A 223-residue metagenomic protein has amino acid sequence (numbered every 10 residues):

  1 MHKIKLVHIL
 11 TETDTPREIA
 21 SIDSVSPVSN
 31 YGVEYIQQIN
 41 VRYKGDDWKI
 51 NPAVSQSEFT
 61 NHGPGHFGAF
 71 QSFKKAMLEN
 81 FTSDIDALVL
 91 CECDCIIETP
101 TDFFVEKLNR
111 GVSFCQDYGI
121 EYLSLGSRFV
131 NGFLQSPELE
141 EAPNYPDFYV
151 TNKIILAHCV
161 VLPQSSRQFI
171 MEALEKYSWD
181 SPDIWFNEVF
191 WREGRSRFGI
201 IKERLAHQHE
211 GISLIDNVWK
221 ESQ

Functional and structural regions predicted by a protein language model:
M1-C91, C95-Q223: An acidic/histidine-cluster motif and surrounding catalytic segment that typifies divalent-metal-assisted enzyme active
